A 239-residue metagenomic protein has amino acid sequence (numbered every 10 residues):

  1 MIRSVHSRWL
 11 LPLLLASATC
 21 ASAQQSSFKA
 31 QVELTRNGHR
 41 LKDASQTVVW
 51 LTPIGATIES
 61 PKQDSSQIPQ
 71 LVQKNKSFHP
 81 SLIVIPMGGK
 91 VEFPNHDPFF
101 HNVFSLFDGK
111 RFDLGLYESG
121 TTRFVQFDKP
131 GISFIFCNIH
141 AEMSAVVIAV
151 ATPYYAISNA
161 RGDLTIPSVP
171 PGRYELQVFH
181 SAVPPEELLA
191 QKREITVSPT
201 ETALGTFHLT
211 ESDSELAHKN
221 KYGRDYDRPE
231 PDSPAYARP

Functional and structural regions predicted by a protein language model:
M1-L10: Bacterial N-terminal signal peptides that target proteins for export
L13-L14, R36: Residues at secondary-structure transition points
L14-A23: Hydrophobic h-region of N-terminal signal peptides that target proteins for export in Gram-negative bacteria
Q24-P239: Extracytoplasmic copper-binding redox domains, predominantly the cupredoxin/blue-copper superfamily
